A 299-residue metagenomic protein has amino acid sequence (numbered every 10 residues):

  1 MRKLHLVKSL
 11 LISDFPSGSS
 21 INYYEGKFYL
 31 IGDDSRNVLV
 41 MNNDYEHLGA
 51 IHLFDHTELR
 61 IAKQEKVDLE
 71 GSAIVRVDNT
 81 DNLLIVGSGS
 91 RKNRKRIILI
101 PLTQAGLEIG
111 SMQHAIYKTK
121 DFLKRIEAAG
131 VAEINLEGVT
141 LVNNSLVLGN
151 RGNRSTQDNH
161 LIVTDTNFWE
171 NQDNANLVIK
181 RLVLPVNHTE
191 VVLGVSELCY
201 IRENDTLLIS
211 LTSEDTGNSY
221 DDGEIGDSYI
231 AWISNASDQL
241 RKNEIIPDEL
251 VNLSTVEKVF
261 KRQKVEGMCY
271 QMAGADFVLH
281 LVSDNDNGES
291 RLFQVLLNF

Functional and structural regions predicted by a protein language model:
M1-F299: Sequence/structural signature of beta-propeller domains
